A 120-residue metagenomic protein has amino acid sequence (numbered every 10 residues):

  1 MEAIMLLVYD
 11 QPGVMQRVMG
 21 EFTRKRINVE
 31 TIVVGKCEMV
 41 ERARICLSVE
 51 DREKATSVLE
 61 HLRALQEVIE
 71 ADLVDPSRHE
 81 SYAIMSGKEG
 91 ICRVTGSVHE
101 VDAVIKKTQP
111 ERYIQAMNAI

Functional and structural regions predicted by a protein language model:
M1-A3, L7-R42, R52-I120: Long, contiguous binding/interaction regions
C46-V49: Amphipathic, charged alpha-helical scaffolds that flank and support histidine-based chemistry in signaling
